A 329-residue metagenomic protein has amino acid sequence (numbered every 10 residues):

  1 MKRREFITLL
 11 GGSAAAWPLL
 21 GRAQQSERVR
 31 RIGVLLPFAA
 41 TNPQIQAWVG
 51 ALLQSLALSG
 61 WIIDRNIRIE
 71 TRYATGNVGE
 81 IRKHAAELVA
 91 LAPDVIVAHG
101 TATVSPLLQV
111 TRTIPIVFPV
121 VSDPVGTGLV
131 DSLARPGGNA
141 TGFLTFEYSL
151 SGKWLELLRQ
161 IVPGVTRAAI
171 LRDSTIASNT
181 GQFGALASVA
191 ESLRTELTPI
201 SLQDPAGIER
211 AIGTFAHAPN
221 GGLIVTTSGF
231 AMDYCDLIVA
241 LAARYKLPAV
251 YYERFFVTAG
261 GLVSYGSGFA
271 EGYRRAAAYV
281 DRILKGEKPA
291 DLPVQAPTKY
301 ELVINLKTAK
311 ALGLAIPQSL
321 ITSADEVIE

Functional and structural regions predicted by a protein language model:
M1-E329: Short hydrophobic alpha-helices and adjacent helix-cap/hinge residues
